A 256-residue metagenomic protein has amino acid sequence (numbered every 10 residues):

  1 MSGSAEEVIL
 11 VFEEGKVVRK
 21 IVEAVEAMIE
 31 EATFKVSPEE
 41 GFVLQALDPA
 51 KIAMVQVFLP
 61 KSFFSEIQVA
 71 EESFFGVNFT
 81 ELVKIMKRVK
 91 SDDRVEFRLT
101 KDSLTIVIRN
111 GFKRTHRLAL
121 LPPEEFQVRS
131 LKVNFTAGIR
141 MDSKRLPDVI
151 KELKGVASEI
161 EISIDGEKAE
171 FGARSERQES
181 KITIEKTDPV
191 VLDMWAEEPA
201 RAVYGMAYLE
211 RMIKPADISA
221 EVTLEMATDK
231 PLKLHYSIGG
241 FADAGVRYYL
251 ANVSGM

Functional and structural regions predicted by a protein language model:
M1-E26, E31-G155, S163-M256: DNA polymerase sliding clamps and clamp-related checkpoint/processivity subunits
I160: Polyanion-binding surfaces on beta-sheet-dominated domains and ring/shell assemblies
